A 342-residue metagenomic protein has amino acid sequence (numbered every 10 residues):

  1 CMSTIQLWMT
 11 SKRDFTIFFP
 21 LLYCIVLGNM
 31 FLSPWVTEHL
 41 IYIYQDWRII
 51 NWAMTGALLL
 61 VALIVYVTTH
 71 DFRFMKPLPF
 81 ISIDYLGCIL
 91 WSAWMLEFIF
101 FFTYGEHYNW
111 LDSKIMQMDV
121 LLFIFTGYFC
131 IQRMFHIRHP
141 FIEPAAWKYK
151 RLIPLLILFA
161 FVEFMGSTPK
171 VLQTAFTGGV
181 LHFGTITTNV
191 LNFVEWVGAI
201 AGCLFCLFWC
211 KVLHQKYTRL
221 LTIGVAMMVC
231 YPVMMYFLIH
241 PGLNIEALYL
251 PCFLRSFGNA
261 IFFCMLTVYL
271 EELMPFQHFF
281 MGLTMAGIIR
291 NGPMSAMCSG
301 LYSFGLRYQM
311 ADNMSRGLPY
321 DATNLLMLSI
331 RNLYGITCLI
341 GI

Functional and structural regions predicted by a protein language model:
C1-Y66, L254-F257, Y302-R307, L333-I342: Transmembrane-helix bundle of Major Facilitator Superfamily
I5, F141-Y308, C338: 12-transmembrane solute porter fold
R13-L21, H278-M285, S329: Cytoplasmic loop-to-transmembrane helix junctions
F19-M30, G87, E195, A286-R290: Structural signature of transmembrane alpha-helices in multi-pass secondary transporters
L27-W35, S92, I200-A201, S295: Hydrophobic/small/kink-forming positions within alpha-helical transmembrane segments of polytopic membrane proteins
Y42-T55, Y104-K114, K216, S303-I340: A membrane-interface helix-boundary motif in multi-pass transporters
Q45-I157: Hydrophobic transmembrane-helix bundles of small-molecule transporters
A57-I64, F125, A201, M227-M234 (+1 more regions): Transmembrane-helix signature of multi-pass solute transporters
